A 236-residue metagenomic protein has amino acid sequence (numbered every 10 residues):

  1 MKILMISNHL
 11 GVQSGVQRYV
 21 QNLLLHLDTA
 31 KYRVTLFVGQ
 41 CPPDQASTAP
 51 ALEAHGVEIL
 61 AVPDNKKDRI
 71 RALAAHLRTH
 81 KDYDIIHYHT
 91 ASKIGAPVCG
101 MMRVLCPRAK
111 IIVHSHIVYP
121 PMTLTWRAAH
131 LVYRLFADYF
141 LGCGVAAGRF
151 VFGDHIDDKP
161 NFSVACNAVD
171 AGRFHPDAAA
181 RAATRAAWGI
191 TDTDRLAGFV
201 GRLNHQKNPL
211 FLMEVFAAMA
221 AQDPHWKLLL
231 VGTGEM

Functional and structural regions predicted by a protein language model:
I3, I85, M102-Y119, L141: Active-site proximal beta-strand in glycosyltransferases
M5-K67, N161, G234: N-terminal strand-loop element at the rim of the active site of nucleotide-sugar-dependent glycosyltransferases
S14-N22, R195-A218, P224, L228 (+1 more regions): A conserved mid-protein helix/loop that constitutes part of the nucleotide-sugar donor-binding site
P50, A54-I85, G95-L105, L124-L135 (+1 more regions): An amphipathic, basic-hydrophobic alpha-helix
K67-R71, K110, I117-A137, R149-I156: Nucleotide-sugar donor phosphate/pyrophosphate-binding loop at the beta->alpha transition of glycosyltransferases
Y88-A96, S115: Short His-centered aromatic/hydrophobic patch
A137-H175: A short, active-site helix/loop in glycosyltransferases that binds the activated sugar's phosphate group
H175-I190: A short helix/loop element that forms part of the nucleotide-sugar donor recognition site in Leloir-type
